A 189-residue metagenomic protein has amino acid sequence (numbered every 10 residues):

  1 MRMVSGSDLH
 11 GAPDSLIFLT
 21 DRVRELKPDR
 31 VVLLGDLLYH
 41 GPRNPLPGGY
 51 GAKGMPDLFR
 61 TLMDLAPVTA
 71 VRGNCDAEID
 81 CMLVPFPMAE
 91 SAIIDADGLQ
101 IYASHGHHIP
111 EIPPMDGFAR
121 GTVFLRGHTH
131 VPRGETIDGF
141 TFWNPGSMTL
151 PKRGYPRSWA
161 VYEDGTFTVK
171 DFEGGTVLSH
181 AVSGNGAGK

Functional and structural regions predicted by a protein language model:
R2-A96: Core catalytic region of metal-dependent phosphoesterases/phosphodiesterases, especially metallo-beta-lactamase-like
M3-S5, V32, I101-H105, L125: Structural motif
H10-A12, N74-C75, H105, R126-H130: Histidine-centered divalent metal-coordination motifs
H40, A77, P110, P151 (+1 more regions): Flexible, glycine-rich phosphate/dinucleotide-binding loops and adjacent beta-alpha linkers at cofactor/substrate
G41-P45, D80-V84, A89, P113-M115 (+3 more regions): Short, well-ordered secondary-structure micro-motifs
F59, I94, A103-H105, G146: Generic structural signal for conserved hydrophobic packing positions in ordered secondary structure
Q100, H107-E173: Conserved beta-sheet core of the metallophosphoesterase superfamily
E163-K189: Charged phosphate-binding loop/patch that engages nucleotide di/tri-phosphates or the phosphate backbone of nucleic
